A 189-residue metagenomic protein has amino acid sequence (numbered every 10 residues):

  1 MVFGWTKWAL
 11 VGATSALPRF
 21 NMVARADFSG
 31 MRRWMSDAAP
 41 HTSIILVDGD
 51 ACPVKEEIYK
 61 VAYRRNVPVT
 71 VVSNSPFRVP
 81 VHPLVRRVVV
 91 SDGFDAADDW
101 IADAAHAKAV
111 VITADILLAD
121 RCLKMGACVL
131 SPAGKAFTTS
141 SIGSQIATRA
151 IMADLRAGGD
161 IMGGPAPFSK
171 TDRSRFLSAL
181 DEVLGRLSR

Functional and structural regions predicted by a protein language model:
M1-W5, A9-L17: N-terminal chloroplast transit peptides
F3-K7, R33, D115: Residues in intrinsically disordered, low-complexity segments of regulatory proteins
A9, A24-A26: N-terminal chloroplast transit peptides
R19, R25, R32-R33: Basic polycationic patches enriched in arginine
W34-R189: Nuclease catalytic cores that cleave nucleic-acid phosphodiester bonds, predominantly acidic two-metal-ion
